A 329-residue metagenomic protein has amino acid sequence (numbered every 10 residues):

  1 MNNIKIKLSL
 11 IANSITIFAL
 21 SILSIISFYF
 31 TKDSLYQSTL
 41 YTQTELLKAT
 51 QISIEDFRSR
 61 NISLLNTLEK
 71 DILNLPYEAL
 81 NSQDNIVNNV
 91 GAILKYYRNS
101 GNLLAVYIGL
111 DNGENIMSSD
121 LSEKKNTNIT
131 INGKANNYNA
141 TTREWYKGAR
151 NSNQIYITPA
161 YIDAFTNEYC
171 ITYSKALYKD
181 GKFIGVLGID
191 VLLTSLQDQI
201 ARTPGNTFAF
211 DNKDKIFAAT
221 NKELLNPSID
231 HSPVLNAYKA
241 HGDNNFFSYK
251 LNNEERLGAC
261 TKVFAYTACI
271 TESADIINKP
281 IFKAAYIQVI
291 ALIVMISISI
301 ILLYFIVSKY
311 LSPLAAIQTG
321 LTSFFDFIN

Functional and structural regions predicted by a protein language model:
N2-Y41, I290-S297: Extreme N-terminal signal-anchor transmembrane helix of membrane signaling/transducer proteins, especially in bacteria
Q37, K279-Y286, S308-N329: Polar/charged heptad-repeat coiled-coil helices used as signal-transmission/dimerization stalks
Y41-A49, F57-Q154: Extracytoplasmic/periplasmic sensory segments of membrane signal-transduction proteins
D84-S100, K182, V186-L224: Solvent-exposed, extracytoplasmic
N99, S118-D190, L196-Q199, S248: Extracytoplasmic/periplasmic ligand-binding sensor regions of membrane-associated signaling proteins
W145-S174, G205-F208, N212-K213, D230-F264: Membrane-proximal, non-catalytic sensory/regulatory domains of signal-transducing membrane proteins
L196-A201, E272-L292: Membrane-interface helix-start motif
Y286-I306: Selective recognition of signaling/oligomerization transmembrane alpha-helices
